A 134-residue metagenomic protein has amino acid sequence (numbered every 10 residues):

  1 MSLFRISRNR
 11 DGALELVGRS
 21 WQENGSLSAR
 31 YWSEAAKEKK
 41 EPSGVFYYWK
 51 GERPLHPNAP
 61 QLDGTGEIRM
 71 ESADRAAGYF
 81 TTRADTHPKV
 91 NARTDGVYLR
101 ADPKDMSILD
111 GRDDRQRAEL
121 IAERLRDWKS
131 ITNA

Functional and structural regions predicted by a protein language model:
M1-N133: Central antiparallel beta-sheet cores of small beta-barrel/beta-sandwich binding domains
